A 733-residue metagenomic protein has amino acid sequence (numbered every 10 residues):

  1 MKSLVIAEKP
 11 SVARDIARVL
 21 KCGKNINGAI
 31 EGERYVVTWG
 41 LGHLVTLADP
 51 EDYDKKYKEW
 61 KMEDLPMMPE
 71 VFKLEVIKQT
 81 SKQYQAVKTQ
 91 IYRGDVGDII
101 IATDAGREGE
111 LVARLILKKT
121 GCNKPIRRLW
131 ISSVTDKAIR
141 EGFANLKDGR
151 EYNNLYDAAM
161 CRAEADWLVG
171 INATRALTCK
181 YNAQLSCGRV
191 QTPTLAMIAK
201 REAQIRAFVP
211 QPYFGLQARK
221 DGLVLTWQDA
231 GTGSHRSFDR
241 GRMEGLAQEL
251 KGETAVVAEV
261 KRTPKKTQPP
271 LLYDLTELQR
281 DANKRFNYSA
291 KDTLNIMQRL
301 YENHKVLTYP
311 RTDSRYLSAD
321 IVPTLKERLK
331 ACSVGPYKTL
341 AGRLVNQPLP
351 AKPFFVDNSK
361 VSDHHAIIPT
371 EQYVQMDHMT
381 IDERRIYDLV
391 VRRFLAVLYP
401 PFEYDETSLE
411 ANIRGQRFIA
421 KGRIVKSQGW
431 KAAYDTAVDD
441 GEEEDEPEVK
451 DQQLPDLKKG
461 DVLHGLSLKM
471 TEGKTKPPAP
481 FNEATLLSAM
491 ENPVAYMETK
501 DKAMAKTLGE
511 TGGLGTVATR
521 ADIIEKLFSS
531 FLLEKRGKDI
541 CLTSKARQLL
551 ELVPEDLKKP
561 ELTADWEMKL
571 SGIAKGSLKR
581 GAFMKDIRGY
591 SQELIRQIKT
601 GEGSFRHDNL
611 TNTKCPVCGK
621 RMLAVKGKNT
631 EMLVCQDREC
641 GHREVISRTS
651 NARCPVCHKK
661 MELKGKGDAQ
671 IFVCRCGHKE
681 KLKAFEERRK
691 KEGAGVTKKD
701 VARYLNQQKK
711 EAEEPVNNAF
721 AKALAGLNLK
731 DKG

Functional and structural regions predicted by a protein language model:
M1-A163, G231, P477: Intrinsically disordered, low-complexity regulatory segments
M1-K2, A102-A105, N182-S186, R262-L271 (+3 more regions): Conserved short loop/turn motifs at secondary-structure junctions
K2-L4, T80, I91, T174 (+3 more regions): Basic, low-complexity terminal or inter-domain segments flanking catalytic cores
N27-K55, T192-R236, V397-K450, G589: Structured, non-catalytic alpha/beta "coupling" segments that mediate domain-domain communication and provide generic
G94, R114, A138-K220, R262-T263: C-terminal or mid-to-C-terminal helical accessory/interaction module adjacent to the motor/catalytic core
S237-L271, Q279: Metal- or metallocofactor-binding catalytic centers and their adjacent structured scaffolds across diverse enzyme
H304-K305, F531: Glycine-centered, phosphate/nucleic-acid-interacting loop/turn motifs that mediate DNA/RNA or nucleotide
